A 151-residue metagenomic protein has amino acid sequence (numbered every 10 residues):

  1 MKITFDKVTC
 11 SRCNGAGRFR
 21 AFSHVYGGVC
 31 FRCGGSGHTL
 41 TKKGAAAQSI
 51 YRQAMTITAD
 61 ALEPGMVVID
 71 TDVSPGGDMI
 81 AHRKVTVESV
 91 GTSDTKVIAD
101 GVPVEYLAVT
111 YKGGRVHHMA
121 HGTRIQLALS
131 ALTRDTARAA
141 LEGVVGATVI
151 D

Functional and structural regions predicted by a protein language model:
M1-D6, F19-V25: Short, flexible, mixed-charge glycine/proline-rich loop motifs that serve as phosphate/nucleic-acid-contacting
G15-R18, G35-G37: Periodic glycine anchor positions in long extracellular repeat architectures
H24-G37: Cysteine-rich micro-motifs
R32, E63-P64, H121: Short, flexible surface segments
T41-P64: Mixed-charge, Lys/Arg-rich low-complexity intrinsically disordered regions
K42-S49, V102-D151: Intrinsically disordered, low-complexity, charged/polar segments
A59-G76: Short coil-to-beta transition motif at edge beta-strands of beta-rich domains
D78-A120: Basic/aromatic-rich interaction segments and small domains that mediate binding to polyanionic partners
